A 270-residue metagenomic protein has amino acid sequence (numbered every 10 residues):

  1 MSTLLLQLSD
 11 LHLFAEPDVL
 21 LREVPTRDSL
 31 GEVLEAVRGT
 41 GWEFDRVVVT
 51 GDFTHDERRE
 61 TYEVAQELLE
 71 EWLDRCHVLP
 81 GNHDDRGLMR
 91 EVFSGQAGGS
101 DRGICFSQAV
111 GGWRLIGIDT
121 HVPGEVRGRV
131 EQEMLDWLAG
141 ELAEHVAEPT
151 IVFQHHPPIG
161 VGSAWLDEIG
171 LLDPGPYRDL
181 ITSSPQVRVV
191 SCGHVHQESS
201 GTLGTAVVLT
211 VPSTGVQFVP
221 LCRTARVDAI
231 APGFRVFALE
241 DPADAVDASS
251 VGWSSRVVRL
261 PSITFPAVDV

Functional and structural regions predicted by a protein language model:
M1-V64: N-terminal active-site segment of His-dependent metallophosphoesterases
S2-A15, G112-V122, I151-F153, A206-P212 (+1 more regions): Active-site-proximal beta-strand elements of phosphoester/diester hydrolases
Q7-S9, R46-D52, C76-N82, D119 (+3 more regions): Active-site neighborhood of phospho(di)ester-bond hydrolases with catalytic His/Asp-centered motifs
F14-L20, G87, G124-R127, G160-A164 (+1 more regions): A short acidic, helix-capping loop that chelates divalent metal ions and anchors anionic groups
V33-R46, R127-V207, G252-S254, D269: His/acidic metal-ligating clusters that form di-metal
D56-E57, R86-L88, I159-G162, E198-G201 (+1 more regions): Short catalytic/ligand-binding loop motif for oxyanion handling, primarily in non-cytosolic enzymes, centered on
R58-E144, P149, G170-Q186, G204 (+4 more regions): Extended active-site neighborhood of metal-dependent phosphoesterases/phosphodiesterases
L180, S199-V270: Binuclear metal-dependent phosphoesterase catalytic core
